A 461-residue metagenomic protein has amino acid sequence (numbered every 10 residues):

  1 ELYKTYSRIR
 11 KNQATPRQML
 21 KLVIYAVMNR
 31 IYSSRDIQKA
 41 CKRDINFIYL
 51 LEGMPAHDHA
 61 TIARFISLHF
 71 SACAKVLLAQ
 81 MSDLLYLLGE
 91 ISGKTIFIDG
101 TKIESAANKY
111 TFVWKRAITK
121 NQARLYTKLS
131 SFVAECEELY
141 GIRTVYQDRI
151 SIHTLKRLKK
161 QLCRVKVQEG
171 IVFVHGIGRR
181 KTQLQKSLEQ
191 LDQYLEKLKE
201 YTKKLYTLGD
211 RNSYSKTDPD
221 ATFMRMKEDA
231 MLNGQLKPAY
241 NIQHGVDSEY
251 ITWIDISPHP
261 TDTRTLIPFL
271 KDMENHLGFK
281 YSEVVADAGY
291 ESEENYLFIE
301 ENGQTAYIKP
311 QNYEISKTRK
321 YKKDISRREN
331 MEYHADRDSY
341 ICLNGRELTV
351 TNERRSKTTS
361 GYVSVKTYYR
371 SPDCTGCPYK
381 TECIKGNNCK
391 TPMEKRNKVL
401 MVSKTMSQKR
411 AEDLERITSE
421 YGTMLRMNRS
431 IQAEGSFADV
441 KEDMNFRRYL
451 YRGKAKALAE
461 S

Functional and structural regions predicted by a protein language model:
E1-I24: Basic, short loop/linker segments at the boundary and entry of helix-turn-helix/winged-helix-like folds
K11, Y49-M54, D83: Catalytic micro-motifs at enzyme active sites that drive phosphoryl/nucleotidyl and oxygen chemistry
V27: Short, locally clustered residues in the helix-turn-helix/winged-helix DNA-binding domain
R30-R43, P55-S461: Anion-binding and metal-coordination hotspots
I45-F47: Alpha-helical transmembrane segments and their membrane-interface exit regions
